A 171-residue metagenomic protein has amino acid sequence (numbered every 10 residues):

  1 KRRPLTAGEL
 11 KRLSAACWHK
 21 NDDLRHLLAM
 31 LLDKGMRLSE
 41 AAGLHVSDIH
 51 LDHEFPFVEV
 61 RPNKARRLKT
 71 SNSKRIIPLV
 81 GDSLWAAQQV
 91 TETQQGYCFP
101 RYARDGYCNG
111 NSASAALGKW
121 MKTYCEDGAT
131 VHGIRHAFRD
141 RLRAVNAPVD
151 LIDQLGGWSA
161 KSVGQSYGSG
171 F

Functional and structural regions predicted by a protein language model:
K1-L38, A42-L44, S73, R135: Basic, Lys/Arg- and aromatic-enriched nucleic-acid-binding interface segment
P4, R104-D105, G156-F171: Catalytic-site neighborhood detector that most strongly recognizes the C-terminal catalytic loop/helix of tyrosine
L10, N63, V80-D127, F138: Active-site/catalytic core of tyrosine-dependent DNA strand-transfer enzymes
D23-L24, N109, A113, L117 (+3 more regions): Hydrophobic (often cysteine-bearing) scaffold residues that line and stabilize catalytic clefts of nucleotide/cofactor
L24, E54, S73, T93 (+3 more regions): Exposed loop/turn and edge beta-strand positions of beta-sandwich/beta-sheet ligand-binding modules
R25-L27, P56-V58, A86-Q88, V131-I134: Tryptophan-centric aromatic hotspots in well-structured domains and transmembrane helices
A29, D33, S39-E40, K119 (+2 more regions): C-terminal catalytic core of tyrosine-transesterase DNA break-rejoin enzymes
G43-Q88, S162: Conserved tyrosine-mediated DNA breakage-rejoining catalytic core shared by Y-recombinases
